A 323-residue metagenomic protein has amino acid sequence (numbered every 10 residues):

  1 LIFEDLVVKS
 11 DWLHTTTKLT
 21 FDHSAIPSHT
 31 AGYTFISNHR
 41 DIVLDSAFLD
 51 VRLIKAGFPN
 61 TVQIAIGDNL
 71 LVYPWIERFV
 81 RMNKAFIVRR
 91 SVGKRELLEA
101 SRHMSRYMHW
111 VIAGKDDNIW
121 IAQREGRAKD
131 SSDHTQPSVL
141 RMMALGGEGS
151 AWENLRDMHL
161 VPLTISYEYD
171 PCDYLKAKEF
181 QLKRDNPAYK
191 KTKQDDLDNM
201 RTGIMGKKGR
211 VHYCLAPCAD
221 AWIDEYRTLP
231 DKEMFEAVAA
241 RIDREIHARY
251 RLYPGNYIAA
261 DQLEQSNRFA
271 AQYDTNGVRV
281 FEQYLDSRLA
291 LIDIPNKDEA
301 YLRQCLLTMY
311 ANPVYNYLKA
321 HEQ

Functional and structural regions predicted by a protein language model:
L1-Y33, H39-D50, I54, E77 (+2 more regions): Membrane-anchoring hydrophobic helices of lipid-metabolizing enzymes
K9-H14, I64, R95-A100: Short, flexible loop segments at the rims of nucleotide/cofactor-binding pockets, characterized by
S10-L13, R78-V80, W152, G203-G206: Short, conserved catalytic or adaptor-binding loops enriched in Gly and charged residues
L19, Y33, V62, A85-F86 (+3 more regions): A broad, low-specificity signal marking well-ordered, structured residues that form hydrophobic/aromatic
D22-S24, G67, V88-R90, L163 (+1 more regions): Conserved beta-strand termini and adjacent loop/short-helix elements that scaffold enzyme active sites in alpha/beta
S24, R40, N69, E168 (+1 more regions): Generic structural motif
P27-L97, A144-N154: Catalytic core of membrane glycerolipid acyltransferases/transacylases, capturing the structured, soluble-facing
L97-Q323: Non-catalytic C-terminal accessory region of glycerolipid acyltransferases and related lyso-lipid remodeling enzymes
